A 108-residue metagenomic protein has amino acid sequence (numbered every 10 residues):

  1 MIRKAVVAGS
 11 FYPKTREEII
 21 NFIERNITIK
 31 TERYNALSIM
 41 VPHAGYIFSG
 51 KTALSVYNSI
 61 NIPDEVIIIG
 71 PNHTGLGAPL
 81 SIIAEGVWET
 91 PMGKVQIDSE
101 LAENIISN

Functional and structural regions predicted by a protein language model:
I2-N108: Active-site histidine-anchored catalytic micro-motif
